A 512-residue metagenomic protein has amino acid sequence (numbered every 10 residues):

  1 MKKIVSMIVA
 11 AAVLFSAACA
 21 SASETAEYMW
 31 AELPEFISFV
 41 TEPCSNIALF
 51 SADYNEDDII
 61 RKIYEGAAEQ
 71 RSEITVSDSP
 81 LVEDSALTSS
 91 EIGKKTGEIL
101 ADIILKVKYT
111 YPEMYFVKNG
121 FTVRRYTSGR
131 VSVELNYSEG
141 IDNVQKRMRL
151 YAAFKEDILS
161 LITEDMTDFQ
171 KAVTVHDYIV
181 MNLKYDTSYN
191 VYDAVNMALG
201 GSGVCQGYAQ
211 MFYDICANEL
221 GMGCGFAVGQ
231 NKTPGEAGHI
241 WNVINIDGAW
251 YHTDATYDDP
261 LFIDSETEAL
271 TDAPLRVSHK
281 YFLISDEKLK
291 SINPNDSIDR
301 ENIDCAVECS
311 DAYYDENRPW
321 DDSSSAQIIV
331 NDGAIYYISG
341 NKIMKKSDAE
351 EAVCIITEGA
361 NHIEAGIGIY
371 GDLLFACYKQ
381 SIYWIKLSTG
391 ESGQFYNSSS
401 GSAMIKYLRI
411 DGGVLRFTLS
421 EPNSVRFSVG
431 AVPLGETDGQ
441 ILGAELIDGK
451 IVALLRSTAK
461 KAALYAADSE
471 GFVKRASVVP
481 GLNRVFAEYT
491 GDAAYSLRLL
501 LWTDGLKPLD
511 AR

Functional and structural regions predicted by a protein language model:
S21-E156, K346-E358, W384, G393-N397: Linear, non-domain "peripheral" regions
G140-M197: Secondary-structure boundary elements
G207-E287: Hydrophobic/aromatic-rich core segments of domains that either
W320-V330, A360-G371, G401-G412: Repeated scaffold domains used in trafficking and secretory/extracellular systems, primarily beta-propellers
Y337-I338, F375-C377, R416-L419: Residue position within the beta-strands of beta-propeller blades
G340-N341, R456-A462: Short proline/glycine-enriched turn/loop motifs at strand-loop junctions of beta-rich domains
S402-P433: Blade-level signature of beta-propeller repeat domains, shared across WD40, Kelch, NHL, RCC1 and BNR/Asp-box propellers
